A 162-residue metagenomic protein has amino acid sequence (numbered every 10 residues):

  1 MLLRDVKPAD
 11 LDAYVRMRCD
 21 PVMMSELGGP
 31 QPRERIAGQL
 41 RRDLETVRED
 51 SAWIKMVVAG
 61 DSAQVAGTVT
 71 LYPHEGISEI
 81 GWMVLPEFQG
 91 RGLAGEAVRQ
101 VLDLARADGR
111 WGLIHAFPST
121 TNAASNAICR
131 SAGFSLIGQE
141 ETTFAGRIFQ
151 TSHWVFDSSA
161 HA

Functional and structural regions predicted by a protein language model:
M1-E87, D103-L104, D108, L113 (+1 more regions): GNAT-family acyltransferases
E26-L27, R91, I137: Residues that scaffold the ATP/ADP-binding catalytic core of kinase and kinase-like folds
L71, R130-E140: Conserved acetyl-CoA-binding loop of GNAT-fold acetyltransferases
V84, G90-A105, A123-S131: Conserved acetyl-CoA-binding loop-helix of GNAT-fold acetyltransferases
L93, R110-W111, F134: Helix N-cap/coil-helix junction residues
I114-P118: Conserved hydrophobic beta-strand within the GNAT/NAT acetyltransferase core sheet that lines the active-site cleft
T121, F144: Positions that flank functional sites
